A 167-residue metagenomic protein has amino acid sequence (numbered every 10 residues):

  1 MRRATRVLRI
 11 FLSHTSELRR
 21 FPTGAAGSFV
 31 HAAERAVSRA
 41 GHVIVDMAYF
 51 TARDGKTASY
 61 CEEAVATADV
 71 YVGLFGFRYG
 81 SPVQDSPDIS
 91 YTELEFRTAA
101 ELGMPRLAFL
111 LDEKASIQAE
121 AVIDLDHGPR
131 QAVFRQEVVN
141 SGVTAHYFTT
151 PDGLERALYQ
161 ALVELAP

Functional and structural regions predicted by a protein language model:
M1-L74, A100-L102: Conserved N-terminal substructure of TIR/SEFIR domains
M1-R2, K114-P167: C-terminal interaction surface of TIR/SEFIR-family domains
L8, H14-S16, V37, L111 (+3 more regions): Terminal presequence/propeptide segments associated with secretion/organelle targeting and zymogen/polyprotein
R19-A26, P82-I89, I117-G128: Short, flexible/disordered intra-domain loops and linkers
I44, R106, T144-F148: Conserved beta-strand scaffold positions in the cores of enzyme catalytic domains, especially in NTP/NDP-utilizing
A48-T51, E63-Q118: Conserved beta-strand-loop-alpha-helix hinge of the TIR/SEFIR fold
D54-T57, Y91-T92, Q131: Amphipathic coiled-coil/heptad-repeat helices and related helical stalk/stem segments that mediate oligomerization
